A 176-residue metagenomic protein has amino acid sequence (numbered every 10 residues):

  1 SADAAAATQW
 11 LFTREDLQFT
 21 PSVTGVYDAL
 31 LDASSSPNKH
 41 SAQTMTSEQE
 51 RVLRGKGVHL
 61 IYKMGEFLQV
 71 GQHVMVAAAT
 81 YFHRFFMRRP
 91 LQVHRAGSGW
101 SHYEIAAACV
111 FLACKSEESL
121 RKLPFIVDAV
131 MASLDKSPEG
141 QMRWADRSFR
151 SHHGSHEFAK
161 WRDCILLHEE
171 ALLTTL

Functional and structural regions predicted by a protein language model:
S1-F85, H94: An N-terminus-focused feature that recognizes amino-terminal "leader" regions
Q49-L176: Structured all-alpha helical bundle cores of eukaryotic regulatory proteins
